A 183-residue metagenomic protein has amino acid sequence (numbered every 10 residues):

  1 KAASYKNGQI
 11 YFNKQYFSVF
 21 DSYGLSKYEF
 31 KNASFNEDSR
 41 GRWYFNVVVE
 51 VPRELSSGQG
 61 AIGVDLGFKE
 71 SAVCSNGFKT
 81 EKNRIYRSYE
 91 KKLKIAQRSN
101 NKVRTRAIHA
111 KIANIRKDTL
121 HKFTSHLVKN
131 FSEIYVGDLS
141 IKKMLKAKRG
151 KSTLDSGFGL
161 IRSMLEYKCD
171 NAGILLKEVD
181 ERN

Functional and structural regions predicted by a protein language model:
K1-N36: Acidic carboxylate diad motif detector
E37-N183: Positively charged, helix-rich recognition surfaces that bind polyanionic ligands
